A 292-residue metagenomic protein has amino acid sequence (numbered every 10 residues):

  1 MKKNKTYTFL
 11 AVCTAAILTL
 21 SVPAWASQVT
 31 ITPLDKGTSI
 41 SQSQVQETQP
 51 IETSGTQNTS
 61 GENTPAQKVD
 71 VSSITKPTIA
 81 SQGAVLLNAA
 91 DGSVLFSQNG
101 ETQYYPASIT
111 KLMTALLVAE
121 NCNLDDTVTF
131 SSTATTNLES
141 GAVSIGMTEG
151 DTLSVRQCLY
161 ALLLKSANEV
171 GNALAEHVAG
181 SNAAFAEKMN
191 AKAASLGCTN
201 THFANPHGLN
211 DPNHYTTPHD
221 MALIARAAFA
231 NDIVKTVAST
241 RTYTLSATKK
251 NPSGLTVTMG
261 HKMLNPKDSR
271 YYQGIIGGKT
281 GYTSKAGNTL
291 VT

Functional and structural regions predicted by a protein language model:
K2-A26: Sec-dependent N-terminal signal peptides of Gram-positive bacterial secreted proteins and lipoproteins
N4, V71-I74, T114-A115, S132-T133 (+3 more regions): Intrinsically disordered, low-complexity segments enriched in polar/charged residues with Gly/Pro, especially when
L10, T102, L264-N265: A short, sequence-level motif marking secondary-structure junctions
T19, C122-N123, T289: Ubiquitous "structural anchor" signal
S27-H219, A228-D232: Active-site-adjacent loops and short helices of periplasmic peptidoglycan-processing enzymes
C198-T199, N210-Y215, H219-T292: Domain-terminus/edge residues, biased toward the C-terminal soluble/receptor-binding domains of extracytoplasmic
